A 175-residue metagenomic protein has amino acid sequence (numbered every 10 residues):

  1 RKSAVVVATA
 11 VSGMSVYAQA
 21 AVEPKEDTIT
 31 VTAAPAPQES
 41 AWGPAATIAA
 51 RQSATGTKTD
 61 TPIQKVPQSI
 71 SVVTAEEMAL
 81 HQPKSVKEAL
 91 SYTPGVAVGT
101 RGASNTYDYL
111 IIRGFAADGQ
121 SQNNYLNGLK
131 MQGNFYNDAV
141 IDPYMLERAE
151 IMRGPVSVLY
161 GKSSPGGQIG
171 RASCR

Functional and structural regions predicted by a protein language model:
R1-K25: Cleavable N-terminal targeting peptides that direct proteins into the secretory/outer-membrane pathway or into
A20-E76: Short, acidic, small-residue-rich periplasmic hinge/interaction motif at the N-terminus of Gram-negative outer-membrane
E23-K25, L90-D108, N137, D142 (+1 more regions): Short, glycine-/polar-rich solvent-exposed loops and beta-turns at beta-strand/coil boundaries
V31-P35, G114-A116, L126, R153 (+1 more regions): Flexible glycine-/small-residue-rich
A49-I70, K87-L129: Extracytoplasmic beta-strand/coil segments of soluble accessory domains associated with Gram-negative outer-membrane
A79-L80, A97-G99, M131-Q132, V156-L159: Short beta-strands and strand-coil junctions in structured, solvent-facing domains, enriched
N127-R153: Short acidic/polar hinge/loop motifs at secondary-structure boundaries that mediate gating or recognition
P143-R175: A beta-strand signature from Gram-negative outer-membrane beta-barrel systems, especially the internal plug domain
